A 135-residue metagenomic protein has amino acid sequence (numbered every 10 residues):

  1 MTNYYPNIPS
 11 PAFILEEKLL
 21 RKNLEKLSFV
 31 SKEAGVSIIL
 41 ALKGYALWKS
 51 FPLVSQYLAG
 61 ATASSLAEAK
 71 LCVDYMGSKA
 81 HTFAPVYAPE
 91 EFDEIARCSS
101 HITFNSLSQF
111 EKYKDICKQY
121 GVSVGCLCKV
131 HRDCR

Functional and structural regions predicted by a protein language model:
M1-L15: Generic N-terminal amphipathic, Lys/Arg-enriched alpha-helix
Y5-P6, L24, L66: Residue-level detector of functional hotspots within protein domains
F13-I14, L24, L71: Generic preference for hydrophobic/aromatic residues in regular secondary structure cores
I14-L19, L47: Poly-acidic low-complexity segments
L20-N23, L27: Alpha-helical packing segments of well-folded alpha/beta enzyme cores
V36-R135: Active-site-proximal beta-alpha core segment in soluble small-molecule metabolic enzymes
